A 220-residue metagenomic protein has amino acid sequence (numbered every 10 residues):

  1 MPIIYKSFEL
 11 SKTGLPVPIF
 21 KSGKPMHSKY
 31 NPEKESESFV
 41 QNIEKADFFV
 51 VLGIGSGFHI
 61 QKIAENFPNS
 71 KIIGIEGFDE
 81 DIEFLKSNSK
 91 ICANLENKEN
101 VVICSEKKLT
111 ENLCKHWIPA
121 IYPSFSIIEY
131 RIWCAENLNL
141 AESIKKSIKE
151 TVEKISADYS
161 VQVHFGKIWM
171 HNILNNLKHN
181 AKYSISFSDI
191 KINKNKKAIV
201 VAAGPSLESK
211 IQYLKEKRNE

Functional and structural regions predicted by a protein language model:
M1-A198, P205-N219: N-terminal donor/sugar-recognition subdomains of glycan-related enzymes, prototypically the membrane-proximal stem
